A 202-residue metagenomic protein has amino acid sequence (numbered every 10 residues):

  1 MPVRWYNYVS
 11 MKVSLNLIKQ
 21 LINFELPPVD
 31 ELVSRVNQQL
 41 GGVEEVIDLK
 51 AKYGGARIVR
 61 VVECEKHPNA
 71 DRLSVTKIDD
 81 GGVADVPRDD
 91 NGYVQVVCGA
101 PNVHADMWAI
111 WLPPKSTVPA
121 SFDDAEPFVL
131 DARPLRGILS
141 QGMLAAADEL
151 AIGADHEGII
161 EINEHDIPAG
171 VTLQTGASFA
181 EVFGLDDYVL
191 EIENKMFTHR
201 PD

Functional and structural regions predicted by a protein language model:
Y6-D202: Phosphate-backbone binding interfaces of nucleic-acid-interacting proteins
